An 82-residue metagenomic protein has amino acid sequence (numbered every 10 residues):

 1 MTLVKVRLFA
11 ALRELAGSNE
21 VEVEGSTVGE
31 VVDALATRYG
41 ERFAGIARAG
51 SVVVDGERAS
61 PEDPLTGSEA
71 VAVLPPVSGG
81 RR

Functional and structural regions predicted by a protein language model:
M1-R82: Ubiquitin-like/PB1-type beta-grasp interaction modules and other compact soluble beta-rich domains
